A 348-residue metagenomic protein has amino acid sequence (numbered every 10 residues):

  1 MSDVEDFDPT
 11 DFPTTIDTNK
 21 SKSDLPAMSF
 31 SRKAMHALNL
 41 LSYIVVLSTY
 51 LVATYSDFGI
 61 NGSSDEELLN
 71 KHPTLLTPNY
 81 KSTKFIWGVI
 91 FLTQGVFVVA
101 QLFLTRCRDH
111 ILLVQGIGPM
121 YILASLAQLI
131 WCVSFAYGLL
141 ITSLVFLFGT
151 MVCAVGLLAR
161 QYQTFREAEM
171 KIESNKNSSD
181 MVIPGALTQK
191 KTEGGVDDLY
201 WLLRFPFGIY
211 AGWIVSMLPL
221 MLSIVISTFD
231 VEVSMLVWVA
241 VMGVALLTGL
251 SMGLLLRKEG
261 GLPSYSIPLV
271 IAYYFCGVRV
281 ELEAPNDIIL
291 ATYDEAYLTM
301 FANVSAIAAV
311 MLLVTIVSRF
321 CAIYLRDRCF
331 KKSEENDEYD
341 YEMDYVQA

Functional and structural regions predicted by a protein language model:
S2-K22, M170-G195, R328-A348: Non-transmembrane, juxtamembrane loop and terminal tail segments of multi-pass eukaryotic membrane proteins
F30-A34, N79-K81, E232-L250, R279-T315: Membrane-interface transmembrane-helix boundary segments in multi-pass integral membrane proteins
L41-S48, M120-W131, F146-L158, L202-M221 (+1 more regions): Alpha-helical transmembrane segments of multi-pass integral membrane proteins
Y43-G62: Alpha-helical transmembrane segments of multi-pass membrane proteins
K71-I86, Y200-F207: Short aromatic-rich membrane-water interface segments that cap or initiate transmembrane helices in multi-pass membrane
G95-L144, F148-D197: Internal transmembrane alpha-helix with an interfacial aromatic "cap," most often the third helix
I130-L144, T228-V233, L255-G261: Membrane-interface helix caps and helix-loop-helix hairpins in membrane proteins
L203-S223, V233-L254, Y265-G277: Alpha-helical membrane segments in multi-pass integral membrane proteins
